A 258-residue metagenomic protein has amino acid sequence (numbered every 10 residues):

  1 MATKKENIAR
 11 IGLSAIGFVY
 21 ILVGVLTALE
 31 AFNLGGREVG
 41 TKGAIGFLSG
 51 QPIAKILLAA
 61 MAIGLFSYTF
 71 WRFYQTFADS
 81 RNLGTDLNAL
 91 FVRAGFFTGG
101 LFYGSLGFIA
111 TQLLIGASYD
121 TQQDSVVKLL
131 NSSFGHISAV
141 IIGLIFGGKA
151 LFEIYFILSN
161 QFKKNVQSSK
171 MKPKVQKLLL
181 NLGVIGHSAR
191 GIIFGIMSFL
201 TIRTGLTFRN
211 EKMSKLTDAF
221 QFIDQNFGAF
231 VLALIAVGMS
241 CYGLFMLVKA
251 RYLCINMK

Functional and structural regions predicted by a protein language model:
T3-K5, G12, V19-L22, L26-L29 (+2 more regions): Hydrophobic, ordered structural segments
A28-T41: Membrane-interface helix-loop junction between the first two transmembrane segments
F32-G35, F77-G84, I115-S118, L158-N165 (+3 more regions): Transmembrane helix-loop junctions in multipass membrane proteins, especially transporters and channels
V39-L48, K128-L129, V175, R209-A229: Short, membrane-exposed interhelical loops at transmembrane-helix boundaries
F97-F102, V175-S188: Cytosolic juxtamembrane regulatory segments of multi-pass membrane proteins
S105-T121, R190-R209: Alpha-helical transmembrane segments and their membrane-interface junctions in multi-pass membrane proteins
S138-F156, A219-I255: Alpha-helical transmembrane segments and their immediate juxtamembrane interface regions
F162-L180: Juxtamembrane inter-helical linkers in multi-pass membrane proteins
